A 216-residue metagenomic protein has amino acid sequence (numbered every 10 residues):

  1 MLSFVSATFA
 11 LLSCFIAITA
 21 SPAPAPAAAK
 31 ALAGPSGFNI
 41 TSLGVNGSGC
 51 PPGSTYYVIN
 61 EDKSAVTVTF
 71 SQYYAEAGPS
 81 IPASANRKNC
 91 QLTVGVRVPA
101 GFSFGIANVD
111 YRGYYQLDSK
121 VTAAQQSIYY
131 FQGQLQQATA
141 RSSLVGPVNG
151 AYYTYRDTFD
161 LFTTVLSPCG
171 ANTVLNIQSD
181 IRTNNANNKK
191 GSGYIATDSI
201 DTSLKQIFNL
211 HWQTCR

Functional and structural regions predicted by a protein language model:
M1-P26: Fungal secretory targeting signals
A23-P79: N-terminal leader/pro-regions and domain N-caps
T69-A77, D110-R112, S179-N184: Generic short beta-strand segments
N86-G133: Extracellular-facing segments of soluble proteins and assemblies that are Gly/Ser/Thr-biased and enriched in aromatics
G95-S103, V165-C169, H211-R216: Extracellular and analogous surface-interaction loops
T139-T173: Short, surface-exposed tryptophan/glycine-enriched loops that mediate extracellular molecular recognition
C169-N187: Internal, hydrophobic beta-strand segments that form the core of beta-sheet-rich folds
T183-R216: Proprotein-processing/basic-patch segments
